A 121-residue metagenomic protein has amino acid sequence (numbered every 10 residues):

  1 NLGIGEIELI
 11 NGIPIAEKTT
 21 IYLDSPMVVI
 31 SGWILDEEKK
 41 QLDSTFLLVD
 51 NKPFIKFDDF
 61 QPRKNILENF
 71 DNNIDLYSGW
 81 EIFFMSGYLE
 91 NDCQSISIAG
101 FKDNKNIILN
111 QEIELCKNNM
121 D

Functional and structural regions predicted by a protein language model:
N1-D121: Basic, ligand-binding patches in group-transfer machinery, especially extracytoplasmic/periplasmic segments
